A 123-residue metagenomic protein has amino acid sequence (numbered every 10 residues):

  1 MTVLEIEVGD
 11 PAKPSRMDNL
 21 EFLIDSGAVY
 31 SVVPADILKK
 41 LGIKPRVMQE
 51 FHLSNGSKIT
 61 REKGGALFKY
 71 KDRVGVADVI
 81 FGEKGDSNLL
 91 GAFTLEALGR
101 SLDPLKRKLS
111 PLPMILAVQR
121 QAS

Functional and structural regions predicted by a protein language model:
M1-S123: Pepsin/retropepsin-fold aspartyl endopeptidases
